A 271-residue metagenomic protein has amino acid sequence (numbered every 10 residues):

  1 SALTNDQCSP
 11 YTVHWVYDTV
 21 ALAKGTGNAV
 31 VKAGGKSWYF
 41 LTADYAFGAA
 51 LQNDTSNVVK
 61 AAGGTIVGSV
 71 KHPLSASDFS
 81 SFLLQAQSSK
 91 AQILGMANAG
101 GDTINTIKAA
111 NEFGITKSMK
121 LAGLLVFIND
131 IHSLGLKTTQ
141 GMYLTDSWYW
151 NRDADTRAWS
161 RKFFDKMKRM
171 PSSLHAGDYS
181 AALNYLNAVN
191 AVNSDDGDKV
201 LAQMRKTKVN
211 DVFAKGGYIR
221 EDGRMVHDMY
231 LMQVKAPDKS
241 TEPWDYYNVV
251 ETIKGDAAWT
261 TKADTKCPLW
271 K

Functional and structural regions predicted by a protein language model:
S1-T4, T19-A21, D44-G48, H72-S77 (+5 more regions): Solvent-exposed loop/turn segments at secondary-structure junctions within structured extracellular/periplasmic domains
S1-V70, S118-G141: Extracytoplasmic ligand/sensor domains, especially the bilobed periplasmic-binding protein
L22-G25, H72-Q85, A154-T156: Structural motif
V31-K36, S56-G64, L84-A91, N111-I115 (+3 more regions): Sec-exported extracytoplasmic/periplasmic mature domains
S37-T42, K90-G100, T106, S118-L124 (+1 more regions): Periplasmic-binding protein-like
G100, N105, Y149-K208, M225-V226: Extracellular/periplasmic ligand-binding modules, especially the Venus flytrap/periplasmic-binding
K208, V212-K271: Solvent-exposed, acidic/polar segments of extracytosolic/periplasmic ligand-binding ectodomains
